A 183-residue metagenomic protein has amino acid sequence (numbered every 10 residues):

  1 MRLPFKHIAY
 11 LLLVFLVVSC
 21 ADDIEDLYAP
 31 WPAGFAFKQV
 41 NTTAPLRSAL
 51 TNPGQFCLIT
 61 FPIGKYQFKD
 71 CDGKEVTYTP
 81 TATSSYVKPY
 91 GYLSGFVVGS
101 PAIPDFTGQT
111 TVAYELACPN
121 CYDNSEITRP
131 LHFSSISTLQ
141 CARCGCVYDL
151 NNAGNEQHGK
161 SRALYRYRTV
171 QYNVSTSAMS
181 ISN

Functional and structural regions predicted by a protein language model:
M1-A9: Bacterial N-terminal signal peptides that target proteins for export
L12, T110-A113, I136: Flanking scaffold residues of small Cys/His-coordinated metal-binding clusters
L16-S19: C-terminal motif of bacterial Sec signal peptides marking the signal peptidase cleavage site
D23-L131, Y165-N183: N-terminal pre-ligand scaffold of iron-sulfur
C121, C144-C146: Short Cys/His-rich metal-coordination motifs, predominantly Zn2+-binding knuckles/fingers
L131-S137: Short linker/helix segments within small regulatory modules
S137-T138, A142-C144: Mature extracytoplasmic/lumenal regions of exported proteins
V147-K160: Short metal-binding segments enriched for Cys and/or His
